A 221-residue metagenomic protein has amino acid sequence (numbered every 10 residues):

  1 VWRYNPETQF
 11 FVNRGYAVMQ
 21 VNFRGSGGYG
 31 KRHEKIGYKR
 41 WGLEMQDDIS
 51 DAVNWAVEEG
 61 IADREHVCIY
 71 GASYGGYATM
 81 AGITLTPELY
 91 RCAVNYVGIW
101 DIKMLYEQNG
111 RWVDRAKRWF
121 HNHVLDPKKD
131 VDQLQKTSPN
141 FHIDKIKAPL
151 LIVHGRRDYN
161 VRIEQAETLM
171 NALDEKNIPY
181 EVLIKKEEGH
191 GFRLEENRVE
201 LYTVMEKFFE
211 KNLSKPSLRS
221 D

Functional and structural regions predicted by a protein language model:
Y4-R14, Q20-D221: Active-site-proximal cap/loop segments of hydrolase catalytic domains
